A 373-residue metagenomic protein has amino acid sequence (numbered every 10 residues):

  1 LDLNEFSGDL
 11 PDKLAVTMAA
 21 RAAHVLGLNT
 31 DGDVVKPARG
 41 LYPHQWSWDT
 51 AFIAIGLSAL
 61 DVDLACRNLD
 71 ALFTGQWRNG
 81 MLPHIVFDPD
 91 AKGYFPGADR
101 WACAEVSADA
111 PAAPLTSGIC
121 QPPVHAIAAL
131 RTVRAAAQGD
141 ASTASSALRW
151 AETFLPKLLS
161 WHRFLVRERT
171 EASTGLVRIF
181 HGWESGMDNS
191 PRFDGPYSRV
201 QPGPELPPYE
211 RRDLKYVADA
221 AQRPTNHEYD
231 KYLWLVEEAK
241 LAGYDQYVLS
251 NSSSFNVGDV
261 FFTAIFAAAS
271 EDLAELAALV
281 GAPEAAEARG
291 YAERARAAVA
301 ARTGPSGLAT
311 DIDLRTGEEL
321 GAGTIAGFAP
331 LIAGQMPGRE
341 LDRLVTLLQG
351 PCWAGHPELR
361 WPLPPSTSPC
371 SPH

Functional and structural regions predicted by a protein language model:
D2-F6, A51-D63, V124-S146, A264-A282 (+1 more regions): Well-ordered alpha-helical scaffold segments within catalytic/enzyme domains
D2-Q45, L69, F73-A112, L176-V260 (+1 more regions): Extended glycan-interaction surfaces of carbohydrate-active proteins
K13-R21, D61-T74, A141-V166, A269 (+2 more regions): Extended, well-ordered alpha-helical scaffold segments
H44-F52, L60, T116-I127, T153-K157 (+3 more regions): Aromatic- and histidine-enriched alpha-helix N-cap/loop-to-helix transition segments that scaffold the rims
M81-W150: Aromatic/His-enriched, Gly/Pro-containing loop or helix-boundary segments that lie immediately adjacent to catalytic
Q121-P196: Internal, well-ordered domain-core segments that constitute the primary functional module of diverse proteins
S253-A282, A288-A295, H373: Long, repeat-rich segments with strong aromatic
